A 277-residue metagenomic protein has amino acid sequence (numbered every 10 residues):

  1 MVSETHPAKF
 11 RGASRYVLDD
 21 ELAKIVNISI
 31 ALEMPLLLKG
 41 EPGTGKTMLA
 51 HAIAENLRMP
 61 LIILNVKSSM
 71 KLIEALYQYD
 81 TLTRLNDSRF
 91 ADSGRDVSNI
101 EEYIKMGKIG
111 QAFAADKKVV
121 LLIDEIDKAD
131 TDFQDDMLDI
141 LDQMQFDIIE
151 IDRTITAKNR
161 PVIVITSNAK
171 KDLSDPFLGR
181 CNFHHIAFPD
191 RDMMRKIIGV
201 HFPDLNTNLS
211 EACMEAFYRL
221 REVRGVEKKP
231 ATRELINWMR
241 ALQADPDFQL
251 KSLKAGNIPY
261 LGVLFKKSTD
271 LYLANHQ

Functional and structural regions predicted by a protein language model:
M1-Q277: C-terminal regulatory/interaction module of P-loop NTP-utilizing enzymes
